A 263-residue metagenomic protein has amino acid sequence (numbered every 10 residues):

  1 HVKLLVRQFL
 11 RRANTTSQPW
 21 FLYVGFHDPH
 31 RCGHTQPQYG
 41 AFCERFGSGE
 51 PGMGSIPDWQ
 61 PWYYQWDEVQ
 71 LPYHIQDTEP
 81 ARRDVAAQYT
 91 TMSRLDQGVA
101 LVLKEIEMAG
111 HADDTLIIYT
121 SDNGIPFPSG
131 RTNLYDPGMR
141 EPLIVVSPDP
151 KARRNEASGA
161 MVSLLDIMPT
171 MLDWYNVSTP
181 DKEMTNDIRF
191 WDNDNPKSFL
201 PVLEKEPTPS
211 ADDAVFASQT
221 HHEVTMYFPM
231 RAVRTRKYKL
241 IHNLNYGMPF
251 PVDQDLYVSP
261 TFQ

Functional and structural regions predicted by a protein language model:
V2-R7: Acidic, His- and aromatic-enriched active-site or binding-groove loops in soluble protein domains that engage sugars
F9-M168, L172-N193, Q219, A232 (+2 more regions): Active-site-proximal cap/lid insertion segments
T15, E107, E204-S210: Basic phosphate/pyrophosphate-binding loop/patch that engages nucleotide-derived ligands
P169-L172, F199-L200, E204: Two-component system phosphotransfer/interaction surface
P196-P201, D212-V215: Polar, glycine-rich mid-to-C-terminal structural blocks that act as macromolecule-binding/assembly scaffolds
P209-D212, F216, F228: His-Asp-centered acyl/peptidyl-transfer active-site segments
T225-P229, T235: Extended ligand-binding clefts on enzyme/binding-domain cores
Y238: P-loop NTPase catalytic cores that bind/hydrolyze ATP
